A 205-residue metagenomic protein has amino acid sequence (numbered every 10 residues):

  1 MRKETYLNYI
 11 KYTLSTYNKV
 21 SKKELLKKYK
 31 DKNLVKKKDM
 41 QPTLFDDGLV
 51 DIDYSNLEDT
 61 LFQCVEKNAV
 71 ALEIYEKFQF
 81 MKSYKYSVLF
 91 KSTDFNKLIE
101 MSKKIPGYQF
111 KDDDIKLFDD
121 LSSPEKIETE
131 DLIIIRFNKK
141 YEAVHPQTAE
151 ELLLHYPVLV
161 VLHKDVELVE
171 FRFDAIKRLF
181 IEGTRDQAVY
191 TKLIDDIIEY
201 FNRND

Functional and structural regions predicted by a protein language model:
M1-L159: Intrinsically disordered, low-complexity polar/charged tails and linkers
R2, R136-K139, R172, R178 (+2 more regions): Arginine residue identity/basic-tract feature
K36-M40, R185, D205: Secondary-structure junction/capping motif
L152-T184: Intrinsically disordered, low-complexity regulatory segments enriched in Ser/Thr/Pro and charged residues
T191-D205: Flexible helix-coil linker/hinge segments at domain or subdomain boundaries
